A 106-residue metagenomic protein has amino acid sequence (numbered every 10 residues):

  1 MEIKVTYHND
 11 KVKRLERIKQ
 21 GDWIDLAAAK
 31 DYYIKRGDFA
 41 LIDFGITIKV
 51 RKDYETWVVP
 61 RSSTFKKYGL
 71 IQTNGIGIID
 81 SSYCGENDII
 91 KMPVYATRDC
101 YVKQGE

Functional and structural regions predicted by a protein language model:
M1-E106: DUTPase catalytic domain/fold
